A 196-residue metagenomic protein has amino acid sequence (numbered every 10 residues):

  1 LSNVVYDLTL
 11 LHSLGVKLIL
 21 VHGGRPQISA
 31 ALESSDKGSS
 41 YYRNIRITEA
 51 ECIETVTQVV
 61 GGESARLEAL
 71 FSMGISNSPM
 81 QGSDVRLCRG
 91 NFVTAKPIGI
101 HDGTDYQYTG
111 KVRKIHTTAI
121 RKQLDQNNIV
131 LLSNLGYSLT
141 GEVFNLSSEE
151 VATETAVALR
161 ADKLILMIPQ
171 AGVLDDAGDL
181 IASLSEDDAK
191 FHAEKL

Functional and structural regions predicted by a protein language model:
L1-I19: N-terminal glycine-/serine-/threonine-rich phosphate-binding loop
S2-Y6, A30-S39: Glycine-rich loop at the start of a catalytic domain that most often binds anionic cofactors/ligands
V4, T48-S76, T117, L131-T155 (+1 more regions): Polyanion-binding loop/helix "lid" in catalytic or ligand-binding cores
L10-L14, S34, E154-D162: Alpha-helix C-terminal capping segments
I19, I129-S133, I165-M167: Structural motif
A30-D36, P97-G99, E142-F144, D175-D179: Short acidic, glycine/serine/threonine-rich loops at helix termini
E33-L131: Ligand-binding beta-strand-loop-alpha-helix segment within the catalytic cores of soluble metabolic enzymes
L159-A177: Glycine-rich phosphate/pyrophosphate-binding loops and their adjacent beta-strand/loop elements at enzyme active sites
